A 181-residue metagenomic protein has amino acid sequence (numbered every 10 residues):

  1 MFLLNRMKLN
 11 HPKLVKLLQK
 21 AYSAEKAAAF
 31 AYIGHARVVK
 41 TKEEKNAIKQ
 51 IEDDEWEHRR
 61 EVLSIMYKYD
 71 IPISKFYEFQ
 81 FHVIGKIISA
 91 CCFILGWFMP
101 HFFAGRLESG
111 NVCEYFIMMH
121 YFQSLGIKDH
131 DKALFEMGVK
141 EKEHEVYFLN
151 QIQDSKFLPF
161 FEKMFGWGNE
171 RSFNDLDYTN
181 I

Functional and structural regions predicted by a protein language model:
F2-I181: Non-heme di-metal
